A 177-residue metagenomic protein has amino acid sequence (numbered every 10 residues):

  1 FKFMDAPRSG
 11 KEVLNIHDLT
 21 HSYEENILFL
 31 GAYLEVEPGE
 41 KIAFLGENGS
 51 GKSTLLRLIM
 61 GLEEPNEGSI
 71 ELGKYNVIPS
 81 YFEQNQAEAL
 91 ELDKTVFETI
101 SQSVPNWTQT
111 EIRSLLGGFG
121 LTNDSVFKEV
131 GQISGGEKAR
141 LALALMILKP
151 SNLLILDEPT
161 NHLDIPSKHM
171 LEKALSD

Functional and structural regions predicted by a protein language model:
F1-M4: Alpha-helical segments in transporter systems
A6-D177: ABC ATP-binding cassette signature C-motif
